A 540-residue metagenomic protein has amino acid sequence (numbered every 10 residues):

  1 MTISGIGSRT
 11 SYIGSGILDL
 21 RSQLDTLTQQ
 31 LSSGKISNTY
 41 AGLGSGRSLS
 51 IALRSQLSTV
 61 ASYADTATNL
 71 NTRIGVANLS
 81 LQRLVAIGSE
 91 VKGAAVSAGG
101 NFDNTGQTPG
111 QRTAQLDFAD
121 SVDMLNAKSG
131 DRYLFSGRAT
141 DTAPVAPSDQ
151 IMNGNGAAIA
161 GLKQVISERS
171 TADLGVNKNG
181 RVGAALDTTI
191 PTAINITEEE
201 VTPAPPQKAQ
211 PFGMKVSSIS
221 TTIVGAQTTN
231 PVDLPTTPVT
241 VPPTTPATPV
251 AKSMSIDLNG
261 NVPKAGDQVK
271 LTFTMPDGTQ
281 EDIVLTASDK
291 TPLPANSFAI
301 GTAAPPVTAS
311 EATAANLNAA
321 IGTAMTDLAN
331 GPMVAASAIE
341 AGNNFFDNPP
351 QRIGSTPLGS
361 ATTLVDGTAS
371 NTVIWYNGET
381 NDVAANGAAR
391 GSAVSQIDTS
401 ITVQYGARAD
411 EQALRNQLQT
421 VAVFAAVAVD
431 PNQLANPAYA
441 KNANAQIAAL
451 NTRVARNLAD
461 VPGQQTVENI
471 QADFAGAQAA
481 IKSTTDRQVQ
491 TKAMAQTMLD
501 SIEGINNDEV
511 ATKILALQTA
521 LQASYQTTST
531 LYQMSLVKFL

Functional and structural regions predicted by a protein language model:
M1-N153, N432-Q433, A438-L540: Amphipathic alpha-helical polymerization modules
T2-S4, R9-T10, T105-P109, V232-T244 (+1 more regions): N-terminal start-of-chain detector that recognizes signal peptides and the immediate post-cleavage beginning
D19-L20, G34-K35, Q115-F118, V250-S253 (+6 more regions): Short amphipathic alpha-helical surface micro-motifs
T28-L31, R138-S217, N261-T466, I470-D473: Polar, low-complexity export/assembly segments characteristic of proteins that are secreted or assemble on the cell
S48, T237-T240, T244-T245, T274 (+1 more regions): Intrinsic low-complexity, intrinsically disordered segments enriched in polar/basic residues
S220, G225-G260: Charged, amphipathic alpha-helical segments
